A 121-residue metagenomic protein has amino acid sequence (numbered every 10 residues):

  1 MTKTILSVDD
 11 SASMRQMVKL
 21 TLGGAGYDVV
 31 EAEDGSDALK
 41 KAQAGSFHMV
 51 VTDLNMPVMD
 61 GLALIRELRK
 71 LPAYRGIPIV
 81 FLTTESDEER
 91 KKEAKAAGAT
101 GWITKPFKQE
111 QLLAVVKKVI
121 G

Functional and structural regions predicted by a protein language model:
Q16-G24: Charged docking surfaces used in two-component/phosphorelay signaling
G26-E33, K41: Short hydrophobic/Thr-rich beta-strand motif most characteristic of the beta2 strand and flanking loop of CheY-like
S46-V51: Active-site beta3 strand of CheY-like receiver
D53, T83: Active-site residues of response regulator receiver
M56: Receiver (REC) domain active-site loop signature in two-component systems and cognate sites in sensor histidine kinases
F107-V116: C-terminal output helix
